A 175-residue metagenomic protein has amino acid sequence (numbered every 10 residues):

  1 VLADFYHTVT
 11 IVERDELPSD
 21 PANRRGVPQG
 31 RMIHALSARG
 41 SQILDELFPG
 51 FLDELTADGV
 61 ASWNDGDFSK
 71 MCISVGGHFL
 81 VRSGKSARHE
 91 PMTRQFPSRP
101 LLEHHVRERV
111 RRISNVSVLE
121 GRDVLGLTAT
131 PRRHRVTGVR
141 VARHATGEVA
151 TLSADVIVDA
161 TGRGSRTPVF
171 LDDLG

Functional and structural regions predicted by a protein language model:
V1, P28, E103-E108, G121-L125 (+1 more regions): Short alpha-helical segments and helix-capping/turn motifs at coil-helix boundaries
V1-E16: N-terminal Rossmann-like FAD-binding beta1-loop-alpha1 element of flavoenzymes
L2, R24-G26, D172-L174: Short, glycine/charged-enriched secondary-structure capping and boundary segments
F5-H7, D20-V75: N-terminal FAD cofactor-binding segment of flavoenzymes
A35-L36, R88-E108, L119, A160 (+1 more regions): Short beta-strand to alpha-helix junction loop
G77-R99, V136-G138: Helix-loop-beta segment of a Rossmann-like dinucleotide-binding subdomain
R112-G175: Predominantly flavin-linked oxidoreductase catalytic cores and closely associated redox partners
